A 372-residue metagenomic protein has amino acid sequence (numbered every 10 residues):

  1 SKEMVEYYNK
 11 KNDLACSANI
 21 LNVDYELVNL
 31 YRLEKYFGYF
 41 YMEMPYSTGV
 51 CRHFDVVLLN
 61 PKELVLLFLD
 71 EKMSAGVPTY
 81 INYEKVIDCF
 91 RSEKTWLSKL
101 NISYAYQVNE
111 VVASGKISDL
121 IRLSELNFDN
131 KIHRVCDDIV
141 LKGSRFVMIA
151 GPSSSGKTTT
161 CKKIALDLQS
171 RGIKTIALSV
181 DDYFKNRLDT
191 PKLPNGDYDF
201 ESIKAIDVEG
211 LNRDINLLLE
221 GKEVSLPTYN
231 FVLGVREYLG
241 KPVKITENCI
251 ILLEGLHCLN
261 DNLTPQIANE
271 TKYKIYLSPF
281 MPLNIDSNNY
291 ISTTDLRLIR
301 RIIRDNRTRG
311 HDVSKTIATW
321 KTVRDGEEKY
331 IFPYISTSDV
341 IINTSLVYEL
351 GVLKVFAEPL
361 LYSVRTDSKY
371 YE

Functional and structural regions predicted by a protein language model:
S1-N130, V135: Auxiliary tRNA-acceptor-end handling modules of aminoacyl-tRNA synthetases
V147-I149: Hydrophobic anchor at the beta1->P-loop junction of P-loop NTPases
G156: Conserved glycine(s) of the Walker
T159-I164, S179: Hydrophobic positions on the alpha1 helix immediately C-terminal to the Walker A/P-loop
L166-I176: Post-Walker A helix-loop "phosphate-sensing" segment adjacent to the P-loop in P-loop NTPases
I176-L178, K185-G234, I250: Conserved nucleotide-sensing/catalytic segment adjacent to the nucleotide-binding pocket in NTP-handling enzymes
N212-E270, T316-Y334: Glycine-rich phosphate-binding loop used to anchor ATP phosphates in small-molecule kinases, encompassing both
T264-E372: Conserved NTP phosphate-binding and transfer environment spanning the P-loop NTPase/kinase superfamily
